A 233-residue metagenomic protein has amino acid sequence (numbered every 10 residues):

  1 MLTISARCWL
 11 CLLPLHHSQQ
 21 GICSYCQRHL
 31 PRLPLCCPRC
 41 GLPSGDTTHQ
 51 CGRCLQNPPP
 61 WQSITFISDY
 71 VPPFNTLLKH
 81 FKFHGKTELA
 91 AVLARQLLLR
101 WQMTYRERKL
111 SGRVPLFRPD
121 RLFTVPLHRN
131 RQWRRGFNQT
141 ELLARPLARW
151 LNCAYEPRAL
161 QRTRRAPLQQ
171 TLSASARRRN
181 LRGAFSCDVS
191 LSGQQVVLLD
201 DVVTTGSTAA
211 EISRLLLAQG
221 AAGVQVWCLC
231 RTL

Functional and structural regions predicted by a protein language model:
M1-L233: Glycine-rich phosphate/pyrophosphate-handling loop used in enzymes and phosphotransfer proteins
